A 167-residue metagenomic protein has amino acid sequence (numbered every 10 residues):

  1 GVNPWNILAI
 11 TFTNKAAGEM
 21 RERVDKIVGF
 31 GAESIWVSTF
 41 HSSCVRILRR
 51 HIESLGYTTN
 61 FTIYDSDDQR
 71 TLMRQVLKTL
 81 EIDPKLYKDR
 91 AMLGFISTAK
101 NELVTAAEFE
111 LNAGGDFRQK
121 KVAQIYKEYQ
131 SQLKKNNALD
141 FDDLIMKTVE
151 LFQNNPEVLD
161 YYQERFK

Functional and structural regions predicted by a protein language model:
G1-F166: A basic/glycine-biased coupling hinge at the interface between accessory DNA-binding modules
